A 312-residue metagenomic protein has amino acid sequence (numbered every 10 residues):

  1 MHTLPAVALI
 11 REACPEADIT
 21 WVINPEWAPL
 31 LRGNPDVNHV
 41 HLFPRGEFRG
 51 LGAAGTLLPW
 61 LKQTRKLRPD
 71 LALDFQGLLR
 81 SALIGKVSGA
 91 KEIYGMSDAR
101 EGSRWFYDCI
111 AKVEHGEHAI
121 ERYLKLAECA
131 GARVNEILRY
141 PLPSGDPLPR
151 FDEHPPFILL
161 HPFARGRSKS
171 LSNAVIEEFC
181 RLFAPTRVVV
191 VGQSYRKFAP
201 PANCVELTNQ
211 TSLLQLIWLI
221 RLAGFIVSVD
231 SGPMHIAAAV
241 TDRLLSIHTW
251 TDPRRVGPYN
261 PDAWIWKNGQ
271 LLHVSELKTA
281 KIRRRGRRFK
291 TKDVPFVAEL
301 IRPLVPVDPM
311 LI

Functional and structural regions predicted by a protein language model:
M1-I312: Catalytic machinery of carbohydrate-active enzymes, primarily nucleotide-sugar-dependent glycosyltransferases
